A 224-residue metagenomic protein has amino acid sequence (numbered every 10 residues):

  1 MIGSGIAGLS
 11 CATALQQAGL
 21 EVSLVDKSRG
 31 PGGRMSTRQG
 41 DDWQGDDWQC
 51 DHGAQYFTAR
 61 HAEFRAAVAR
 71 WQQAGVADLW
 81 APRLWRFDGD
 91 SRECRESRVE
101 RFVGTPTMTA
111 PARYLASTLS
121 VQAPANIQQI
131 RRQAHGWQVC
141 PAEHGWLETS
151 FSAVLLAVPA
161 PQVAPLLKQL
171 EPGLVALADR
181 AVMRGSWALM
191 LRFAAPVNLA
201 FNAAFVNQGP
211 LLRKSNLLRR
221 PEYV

Functional and structural regions predicted by a protein language model:
M1-V25: N-terminal Rossmann-like FAD-binding beta1-loop-alpha1 element of flavoenzymes
A14, T37-L84: N-terminal FAD cofactor-binding segment of flavoenzymes
Q16-W43: Glycine-rich FAD pyrophosphate-binding loop
D26, F57, L115, L155-A157 (+1 more regions): Generic structural signal for small/hydrophobic residues in well-ordered secondary structure, especially within
G32, L147-F205: Central helical "cap/lid" subdomain
Y56-R60, W85, R92-Y114: Short beta-strand to alpha-helix junction loop
A123-Q138: A conserved short coil-to-beta-strand element within the FAD-binding core of flavoproteins
L199-V224: Anionic-ligand binding region
